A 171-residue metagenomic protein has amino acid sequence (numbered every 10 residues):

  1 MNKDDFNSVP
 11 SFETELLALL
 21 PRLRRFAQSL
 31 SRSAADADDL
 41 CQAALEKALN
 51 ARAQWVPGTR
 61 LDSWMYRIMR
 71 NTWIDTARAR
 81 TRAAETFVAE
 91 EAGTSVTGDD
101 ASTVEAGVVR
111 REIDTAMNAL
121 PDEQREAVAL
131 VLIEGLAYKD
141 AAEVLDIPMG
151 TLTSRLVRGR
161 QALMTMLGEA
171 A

Functional and structural regions predicted by a protein language model:
N2-R25, A35-D38: A short, charge-rich alpha-helical start-of-domain segment used by transcription regulators
D5, A43-R60, A79-R80: Sigma70-family region 2
P10, T14, E91-N118: Acidic, proline/glycine-rich intrinsically disordered inter-domain spacer in sigma factors
P21, A53-R67, M149: Short, aromatic/basic-enriched loop-to-helix "N-cap" motif that marks the start of an alpha-helix at regulatory
D39-E46, T59-N71: Structural recognition of an alpha-helix C-terminal capping motif at a helix-to-coil junction
V56, R67-V88, E105-A106, R158: Arg/Lys-rich amphipathic alpha helix in sigma70-family domain 2
A127-V131: A short pre-motif secondary-structure segment
L145-E169: DNA-recognition helix of helix-turn-helix
